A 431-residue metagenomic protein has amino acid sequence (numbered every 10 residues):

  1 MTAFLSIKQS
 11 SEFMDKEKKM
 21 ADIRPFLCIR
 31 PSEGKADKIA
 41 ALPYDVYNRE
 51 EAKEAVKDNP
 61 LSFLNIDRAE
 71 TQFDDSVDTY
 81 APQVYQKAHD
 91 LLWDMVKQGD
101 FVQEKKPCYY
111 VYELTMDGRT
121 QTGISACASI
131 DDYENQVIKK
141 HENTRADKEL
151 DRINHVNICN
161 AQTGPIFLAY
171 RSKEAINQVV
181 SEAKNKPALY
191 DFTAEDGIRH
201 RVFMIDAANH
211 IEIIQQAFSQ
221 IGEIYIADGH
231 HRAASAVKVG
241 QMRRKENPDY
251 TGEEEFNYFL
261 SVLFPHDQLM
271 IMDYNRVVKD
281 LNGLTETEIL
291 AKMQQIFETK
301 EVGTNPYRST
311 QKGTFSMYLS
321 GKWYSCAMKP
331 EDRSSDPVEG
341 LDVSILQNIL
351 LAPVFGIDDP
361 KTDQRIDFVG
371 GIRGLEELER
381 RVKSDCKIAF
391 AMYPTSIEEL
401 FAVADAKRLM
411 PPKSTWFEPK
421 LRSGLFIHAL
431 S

Functional and structural regions predicted by a protein language model:
T2-S431: Surface-exposed, charge/polar-rich loops and edge strands
